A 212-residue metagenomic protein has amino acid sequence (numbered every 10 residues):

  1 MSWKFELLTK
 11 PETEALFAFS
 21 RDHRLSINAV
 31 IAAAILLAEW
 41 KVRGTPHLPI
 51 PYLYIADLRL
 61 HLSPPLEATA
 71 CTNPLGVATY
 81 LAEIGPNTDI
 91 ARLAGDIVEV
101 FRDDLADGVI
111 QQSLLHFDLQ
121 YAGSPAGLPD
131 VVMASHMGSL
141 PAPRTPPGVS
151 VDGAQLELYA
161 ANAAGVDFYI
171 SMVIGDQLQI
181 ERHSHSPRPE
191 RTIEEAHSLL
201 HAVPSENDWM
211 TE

Functional and structural regions predicted by a protein language model:
M1-L60, D176-L178: Gly/Ser/Thr-rich phosphate-binding loops and adjoining beta-strand/alpha-helix segments that form adenosine-phosphate
W40-E212: Acyl-thioester-dependent acyl-group transfer interface
